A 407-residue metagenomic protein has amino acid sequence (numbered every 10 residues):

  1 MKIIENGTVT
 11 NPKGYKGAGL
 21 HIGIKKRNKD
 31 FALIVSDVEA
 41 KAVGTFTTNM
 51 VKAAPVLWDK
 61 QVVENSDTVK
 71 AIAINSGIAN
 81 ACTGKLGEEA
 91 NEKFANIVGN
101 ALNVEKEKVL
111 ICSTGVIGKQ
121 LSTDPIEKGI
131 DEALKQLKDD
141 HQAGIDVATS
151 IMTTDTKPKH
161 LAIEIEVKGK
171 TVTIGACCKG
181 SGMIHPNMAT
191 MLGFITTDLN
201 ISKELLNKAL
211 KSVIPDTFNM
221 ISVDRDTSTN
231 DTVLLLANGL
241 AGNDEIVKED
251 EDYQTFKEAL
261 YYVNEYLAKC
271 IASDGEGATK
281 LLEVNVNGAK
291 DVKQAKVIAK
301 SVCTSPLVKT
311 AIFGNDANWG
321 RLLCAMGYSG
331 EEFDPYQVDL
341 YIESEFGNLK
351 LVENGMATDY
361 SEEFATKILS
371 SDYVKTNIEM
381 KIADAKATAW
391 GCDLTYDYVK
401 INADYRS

Functional and structural regions predicted by a protein language model:
M1-N75, C82-E89, G99-S407: A structural signal for small-residue-enriched, beta-sheet-centric alpha/beta enzyme cores and oligomeric scaffold folds
A95: Generic structural marker for isolated residues within well-ordered, non-membrane alpha-helices of soluble domains
